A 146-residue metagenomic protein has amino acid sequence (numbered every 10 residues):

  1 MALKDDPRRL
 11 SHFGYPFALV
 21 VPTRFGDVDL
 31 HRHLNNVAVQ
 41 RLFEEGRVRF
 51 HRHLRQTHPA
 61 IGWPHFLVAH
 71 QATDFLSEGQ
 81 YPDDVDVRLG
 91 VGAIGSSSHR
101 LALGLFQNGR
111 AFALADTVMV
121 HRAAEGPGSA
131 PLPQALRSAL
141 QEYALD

Functional and structural regions predicted by a protein language model:
A2-L19, F75, G79-Y81, G92-D146: HotDog/MaoC-like acyl-thioester-processing domains
A2-R49, H53: Catalytic strand-loop segment that frames the active site of acyl-thioester-processing enzymes
T23-F25, D29, I61-G62, P127 (+1 more regions): Residue-level signal for pocket-adjacent positions within structured domains
L34, F66-V68, F112: A broad, structural micro-motif
L54-R55, A144: Short, flexible helix/strand-to-coil boundary loops that buttress conserved ligand/catalytic motifs in alpha/beta
H58-F66: Short, basic/aromatic beta-hairpin or loop at an interaction surface
H65, A69-V91: Helix-adjacent hinge/juxtasegments
